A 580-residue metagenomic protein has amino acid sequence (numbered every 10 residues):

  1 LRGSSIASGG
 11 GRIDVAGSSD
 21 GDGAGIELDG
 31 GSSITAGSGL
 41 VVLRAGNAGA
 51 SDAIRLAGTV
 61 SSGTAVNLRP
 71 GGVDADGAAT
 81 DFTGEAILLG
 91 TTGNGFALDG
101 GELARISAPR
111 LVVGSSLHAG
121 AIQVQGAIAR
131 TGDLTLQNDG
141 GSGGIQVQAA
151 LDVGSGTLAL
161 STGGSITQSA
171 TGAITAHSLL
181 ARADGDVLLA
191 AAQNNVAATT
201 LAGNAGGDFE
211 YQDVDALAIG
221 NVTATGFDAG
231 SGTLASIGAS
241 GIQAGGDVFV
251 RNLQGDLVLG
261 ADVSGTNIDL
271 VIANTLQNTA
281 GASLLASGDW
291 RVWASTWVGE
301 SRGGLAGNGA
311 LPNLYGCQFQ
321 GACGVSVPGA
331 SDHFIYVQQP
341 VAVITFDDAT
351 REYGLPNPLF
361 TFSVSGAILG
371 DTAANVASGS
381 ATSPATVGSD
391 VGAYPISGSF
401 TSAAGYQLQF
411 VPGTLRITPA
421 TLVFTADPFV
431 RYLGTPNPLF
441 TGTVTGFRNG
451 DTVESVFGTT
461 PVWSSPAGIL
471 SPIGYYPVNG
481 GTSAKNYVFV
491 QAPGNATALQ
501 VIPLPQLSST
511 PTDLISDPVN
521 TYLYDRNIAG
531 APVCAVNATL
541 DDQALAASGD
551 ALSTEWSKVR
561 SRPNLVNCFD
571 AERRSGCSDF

Functional and structural regions predicted by a protein language model:
L1-Q339: Extracellular lectin-like interaction modules
A181, G307-N313, Q318-F580: Short loop/turn motifs that initiate or flank beta-strands
